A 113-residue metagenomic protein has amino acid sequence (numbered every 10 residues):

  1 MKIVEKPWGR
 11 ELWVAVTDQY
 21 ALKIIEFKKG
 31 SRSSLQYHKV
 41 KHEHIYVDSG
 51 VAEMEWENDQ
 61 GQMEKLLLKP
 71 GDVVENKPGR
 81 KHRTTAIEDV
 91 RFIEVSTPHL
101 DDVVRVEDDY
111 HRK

Functional and structural regions predicted by a protein language model:
K2-E5, Q62, T85-K113: Double-stranded beta-helix
K2-K41: A short glycine-rich, His/Asp/Glu-containing loop-to-beta-strand
L22-E26, H44, K65, V73-E75: Conserved hydrophobic/aromatic beta-strand scaffold that supports enzyme active sites
K23, L35, V47-D48, E55 (+2 more regions): Beta-strand residues in well-ordered beta-sheet regions across diverse protein folds
S31, V40-K41, R80, E88 (+1 more regions): A generic "binding-loop/recognition-motif" signal
R32-S34, E53, D72-R83: Histidine-centered metal-chelating micro-motifs
V40-N58: Glycine- and acidic-residue-biased ligand/ion/polar-headgroup-sensing regions
N58-G79: Short acidic-glycine-tyrosine-enriched beta hairpin
